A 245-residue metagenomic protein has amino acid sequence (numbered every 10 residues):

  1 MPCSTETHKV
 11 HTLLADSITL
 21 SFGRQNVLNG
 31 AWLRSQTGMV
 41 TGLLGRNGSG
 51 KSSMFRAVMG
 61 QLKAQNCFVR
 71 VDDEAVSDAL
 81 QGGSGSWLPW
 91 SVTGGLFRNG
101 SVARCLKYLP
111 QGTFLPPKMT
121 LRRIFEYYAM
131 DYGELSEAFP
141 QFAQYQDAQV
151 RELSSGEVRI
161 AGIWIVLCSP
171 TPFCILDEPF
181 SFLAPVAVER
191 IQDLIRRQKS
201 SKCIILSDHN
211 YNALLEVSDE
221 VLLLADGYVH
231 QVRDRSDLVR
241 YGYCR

Functional and structural regions predicted by a protein language model:
L13, L28-G30: Conserved structural motif at the start of ABC-family nucleotide-binding domains
L44-R46: The feature captures the beta-strand-to-loop junction immediately N-terminal to the Walker
M59: Helix-to-loop junction immediately C-terminal to a conserved catalytic motif
A64-V102: Conserved ABC transporter NBD signature motif
Y108-G112, P117-Y132: Q-loop/switch helix immediately C-terminal to the Walker
Q149-L153: Conserved ABC ATPase signature
E178-P179: Walker B catalytic motif
Y228-R245: Conserved beta-strand-loop-alpha-helix hinge in the C-terminal portion of ABC ATPase nucleotide-binding domains
